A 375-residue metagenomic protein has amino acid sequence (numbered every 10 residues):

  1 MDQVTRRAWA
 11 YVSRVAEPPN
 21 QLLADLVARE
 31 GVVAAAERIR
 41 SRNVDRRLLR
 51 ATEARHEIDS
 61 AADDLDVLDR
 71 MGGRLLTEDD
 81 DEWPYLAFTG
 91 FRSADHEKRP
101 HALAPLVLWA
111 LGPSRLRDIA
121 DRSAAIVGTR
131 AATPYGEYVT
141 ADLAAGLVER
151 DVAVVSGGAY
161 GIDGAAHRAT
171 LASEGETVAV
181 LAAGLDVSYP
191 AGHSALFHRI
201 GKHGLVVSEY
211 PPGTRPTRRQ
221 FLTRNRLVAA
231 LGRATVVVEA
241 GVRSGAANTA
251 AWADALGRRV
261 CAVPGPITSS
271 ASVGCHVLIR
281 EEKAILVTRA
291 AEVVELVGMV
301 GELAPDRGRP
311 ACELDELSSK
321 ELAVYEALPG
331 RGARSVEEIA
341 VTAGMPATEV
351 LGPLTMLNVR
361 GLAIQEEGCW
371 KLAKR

Functional and structural regions predicted by a protein language model:
M1-H96, R360-C369, A373-R375: Short, small/acidic-rich helices and loops at N termini and domain boundaries of DNA replication/processing enzymes
M1-T5, E17, D79-R375: Glycine-biased, small-residue-rich flexible motifs in mid-sequence functional cores and linkers
